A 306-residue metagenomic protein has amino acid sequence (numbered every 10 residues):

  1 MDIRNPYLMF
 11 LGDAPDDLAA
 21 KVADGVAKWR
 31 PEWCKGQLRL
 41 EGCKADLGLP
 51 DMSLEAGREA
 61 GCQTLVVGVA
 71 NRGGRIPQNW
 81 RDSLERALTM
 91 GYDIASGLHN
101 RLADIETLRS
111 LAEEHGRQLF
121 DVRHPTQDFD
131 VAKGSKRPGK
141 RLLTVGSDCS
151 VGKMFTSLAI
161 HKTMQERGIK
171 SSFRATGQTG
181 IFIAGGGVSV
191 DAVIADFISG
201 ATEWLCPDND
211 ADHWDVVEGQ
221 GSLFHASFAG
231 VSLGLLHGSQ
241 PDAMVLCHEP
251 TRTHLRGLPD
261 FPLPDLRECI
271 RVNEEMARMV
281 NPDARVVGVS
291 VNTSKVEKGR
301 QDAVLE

Functional and structural regions predicted by a protein language model:
M1-K28, K162: N-terminal phosphate-binding or glycine-rich loops at protein starts, especially the Walker A/P-loop of NTPases
W33-C43, S172-T176: A short beta-strand-loop structural module common to alpha/beta enzyme folds
K44-E59, N71-W80: Glycine-rich, highly charged phosphate/nucleotide-binding loops
G73, S83-R141: Extreme N-terminal, non-catalytic leader segments that precede Walker-type/kinase nucleotide-binding cores
S96, N100-L102, E106, F120-H124 (+3 more regions): Conserved catalytic-core segment of NTP-binding enzymes
D128-S171: Walker A (P-loop) phosphate-binding motif
R141, H161-D196, G299: N-terminal phosphate/diphosphate-binding loop that engages ATP/GTP or pyrophosphate donors across diverse enzyme folds
